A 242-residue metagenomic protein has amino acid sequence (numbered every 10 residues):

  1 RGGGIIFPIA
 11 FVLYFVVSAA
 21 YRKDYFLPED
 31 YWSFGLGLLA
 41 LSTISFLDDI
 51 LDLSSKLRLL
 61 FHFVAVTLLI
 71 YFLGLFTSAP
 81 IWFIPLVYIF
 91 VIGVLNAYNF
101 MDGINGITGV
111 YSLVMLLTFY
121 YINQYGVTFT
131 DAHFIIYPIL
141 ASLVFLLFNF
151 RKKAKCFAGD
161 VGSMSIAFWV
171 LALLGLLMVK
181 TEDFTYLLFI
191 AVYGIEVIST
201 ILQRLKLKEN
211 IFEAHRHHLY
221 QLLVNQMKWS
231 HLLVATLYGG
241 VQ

Functional and structural regions predicted by a protein language model:
R1, L39, S199-L232: Cytosolic, membrane-interface loops and tails of multi-pass inner-membrane proteins
R1-I198: "…together with the soluble PPM/PP2C metallo-phosphatase catalytic core" -> "…together with the soluble PPM/PP2C
P138, A167, S230-Q242: Hydrophobic membrane-spanning alpha-helices of multi-pass integral membrane proteins
